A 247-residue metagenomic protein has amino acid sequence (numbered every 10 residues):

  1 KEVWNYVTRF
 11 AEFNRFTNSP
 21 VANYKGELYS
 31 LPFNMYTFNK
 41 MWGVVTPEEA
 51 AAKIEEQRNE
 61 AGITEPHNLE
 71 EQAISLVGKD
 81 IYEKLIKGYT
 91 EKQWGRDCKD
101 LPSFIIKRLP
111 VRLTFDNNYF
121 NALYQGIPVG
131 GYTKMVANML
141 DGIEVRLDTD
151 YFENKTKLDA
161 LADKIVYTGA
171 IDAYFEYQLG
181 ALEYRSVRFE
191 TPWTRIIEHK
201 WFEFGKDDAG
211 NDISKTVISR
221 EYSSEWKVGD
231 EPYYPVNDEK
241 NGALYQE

Functional and structural regions predicted by a protein language model:
K1-K25: N-terminal FAD cofactor-binding segment of flavoenzymes
V3, F152-K155, F204: A short acidic, often aromatic-flanked loop/helix-cap motif at beta-alpha or helix-coil junctions that lines enzyme
F16-N18, D148-D150, H199: Conserved beta-strand termini and adjacent loop/short-helix elements that scaffold enzyme active sites in alpha/beta
A22-K164, T168, A173-F175: Active-site/ligand-binding neighborhood in enzyme catalytic cores
A162, D172-E247: C-terminal segments that line or cap access tunnels to active or ligand-binding sites in enzymes and enzyme-associated
